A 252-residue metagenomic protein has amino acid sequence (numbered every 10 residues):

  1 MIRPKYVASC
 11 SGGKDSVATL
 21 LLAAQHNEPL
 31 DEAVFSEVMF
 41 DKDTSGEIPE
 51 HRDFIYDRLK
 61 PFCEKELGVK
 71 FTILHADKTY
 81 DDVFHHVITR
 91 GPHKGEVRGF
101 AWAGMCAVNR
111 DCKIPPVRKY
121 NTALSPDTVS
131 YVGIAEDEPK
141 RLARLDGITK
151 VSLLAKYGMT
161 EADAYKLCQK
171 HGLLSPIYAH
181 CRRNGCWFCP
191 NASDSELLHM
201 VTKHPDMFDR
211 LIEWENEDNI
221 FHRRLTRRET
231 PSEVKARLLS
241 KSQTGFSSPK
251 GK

Functional and structural regions predicted by a protein language model:
M1-K252: Nucleotide-activated chemistry modules centered on ATP-dependent adenylation/adenylyltransferase
